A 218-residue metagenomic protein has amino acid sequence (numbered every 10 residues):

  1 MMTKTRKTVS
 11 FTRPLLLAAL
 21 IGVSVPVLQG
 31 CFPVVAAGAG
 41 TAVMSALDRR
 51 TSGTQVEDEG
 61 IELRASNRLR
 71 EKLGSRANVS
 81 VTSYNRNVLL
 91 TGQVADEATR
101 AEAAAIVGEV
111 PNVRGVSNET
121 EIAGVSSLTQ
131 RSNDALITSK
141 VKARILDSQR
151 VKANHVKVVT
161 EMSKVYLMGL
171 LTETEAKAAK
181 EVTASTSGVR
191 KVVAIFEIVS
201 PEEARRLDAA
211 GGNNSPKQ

Functional and structural regions predicted by a protein language model:
M2-L16, V23-Q218: N-terminal targeting leaders
